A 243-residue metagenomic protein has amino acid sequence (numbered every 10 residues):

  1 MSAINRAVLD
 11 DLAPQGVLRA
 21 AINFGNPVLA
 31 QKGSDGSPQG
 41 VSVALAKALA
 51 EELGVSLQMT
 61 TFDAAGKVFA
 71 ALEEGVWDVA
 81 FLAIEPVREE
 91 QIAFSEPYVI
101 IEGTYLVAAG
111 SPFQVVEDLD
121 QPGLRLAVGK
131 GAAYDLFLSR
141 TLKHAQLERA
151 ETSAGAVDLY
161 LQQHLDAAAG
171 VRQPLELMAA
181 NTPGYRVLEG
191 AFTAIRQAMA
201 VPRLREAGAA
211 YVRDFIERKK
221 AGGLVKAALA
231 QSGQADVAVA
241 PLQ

Functional and structural regions predicted by a protein language model:
M1-A83, R88, G222, Q231: Extracytoplasmic small-molecule ligand-binding "clamshell" domains of the periplasmic binding protein/Venus flytrap
M1-R6, G40-E52, S111-F113, E117 (+2 more regions): Extended ligand-binding regions for polar small-molecule ligands
V17-I22, Q39, E117-Y134, Q146-L147: Short loop->beta-strand "edge-of-pocket" segments that line small-molecule binding or catalytic clefts across diverse
F24, I100-V107, R172, E176-E217 (+1 more regions): Periplasmic-binding protein-like
A30-S34, A46-S56, S95, P122 (+4 more regions): Ligand-binding cleft/hinge of the Venus flytrap
Q58-A70, F113-Q114, E148-L159, I195: Short helix-initiation/N-cap motifs at beta->coil->alpha
G66, A83-Q91, L161-T193: A ligand-binding cleft/hinge motif common to bilobed small-molecule-binding domains
Y98, V107-R125: Flexible hinge/capping segments at coil-to-helix
